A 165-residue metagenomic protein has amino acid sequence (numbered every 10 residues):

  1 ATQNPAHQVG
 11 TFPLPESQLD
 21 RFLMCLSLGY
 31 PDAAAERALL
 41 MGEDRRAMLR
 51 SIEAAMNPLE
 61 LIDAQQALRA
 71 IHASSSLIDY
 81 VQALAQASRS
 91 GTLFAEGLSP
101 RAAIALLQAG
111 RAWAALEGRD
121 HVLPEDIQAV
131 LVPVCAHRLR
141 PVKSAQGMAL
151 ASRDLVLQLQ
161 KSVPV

Functional and structural regions predicted by a protein language model:
A1-P58, I62-I71, R111-W113: Canonical AAA+ ATPase core
F12, L19-F22, Y30, S76 (+3 more regions): Broad hydrophobic/π-residue packing in well-ordered secondary structure
L14, A35, H72, S76 (+3 more regions): Alpha-helix N-cap and coil->helix boundary residues
A38, Q66, D79, A83 (+1 more regions): Replace "anionic and nucleotidyl ligands
L39-L40, V81, A85, V130-C135: Short alpha-helical scaffolding segments that buttress acidic/His motifs in well-ordered protein cores
S51-L106: Conserved AAA+ ATPase small/helical "lid" subdomain
S88-V165: C-terminal engagement/docking regions of AAA+ P-loop ATPases
